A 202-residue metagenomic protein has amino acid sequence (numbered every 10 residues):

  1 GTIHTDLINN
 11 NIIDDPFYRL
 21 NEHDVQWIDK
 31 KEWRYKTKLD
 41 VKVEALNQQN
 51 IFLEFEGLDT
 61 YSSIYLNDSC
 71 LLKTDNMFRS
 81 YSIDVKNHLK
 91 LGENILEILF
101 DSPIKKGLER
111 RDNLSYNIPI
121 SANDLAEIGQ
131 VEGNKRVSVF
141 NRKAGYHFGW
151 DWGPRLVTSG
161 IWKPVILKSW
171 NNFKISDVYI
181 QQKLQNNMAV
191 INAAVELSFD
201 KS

Functional and structural regions predicted by a protein language model:
G1-N11, T158: Predominantly extracellular/luminal regions of secreted and cell-surface proteins, especially disulfide-bonded
D15-Q26: Surface-exposed, low-complexity/disordered Ser/Thr/Gly/Pro/Asn-rich loops and linkers
V25, D29-K174: Accessory beta-strand-rich segments of carbohydrate-active enzymes
E44-A45, L184-Q185, F199-K201: Beta-rich accessory regions
I64-L66, M188-S202: Beta-strand-rich binding/interaction modules
N76, Y179-I180: Residue-level structural signal for beta-strand termini and adjacent loop
D151-W152, I180-Q181, A194-E196: Generic recognition of flexible, low-complexity loop/linker segments
Q181-A189: Short, solvent-exposed loop/linker segments at the N-terminal edge of repeated beta-sheet extracellular domains
